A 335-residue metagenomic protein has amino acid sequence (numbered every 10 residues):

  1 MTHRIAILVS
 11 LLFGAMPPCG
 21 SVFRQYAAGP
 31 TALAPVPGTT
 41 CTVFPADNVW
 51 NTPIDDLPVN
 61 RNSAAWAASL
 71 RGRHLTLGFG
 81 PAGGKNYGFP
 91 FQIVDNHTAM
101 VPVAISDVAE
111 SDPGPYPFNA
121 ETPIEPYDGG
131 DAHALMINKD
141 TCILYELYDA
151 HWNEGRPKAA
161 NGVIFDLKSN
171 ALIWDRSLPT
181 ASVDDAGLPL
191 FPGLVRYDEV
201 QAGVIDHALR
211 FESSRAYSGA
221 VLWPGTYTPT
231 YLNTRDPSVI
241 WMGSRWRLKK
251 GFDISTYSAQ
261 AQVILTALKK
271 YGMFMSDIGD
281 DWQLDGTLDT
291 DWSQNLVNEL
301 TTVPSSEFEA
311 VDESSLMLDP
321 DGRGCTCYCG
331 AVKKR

Functional and structural regions predicted by a protein language model:
M1-R4: Positively charged n-region of N-terminal signal peptides that target proteins for export
A6-P17: Bacterial N-terminal signal peptides
V22-R335: Short, surface-exposed polybasic-aromatic patches that bind anionic ligands, especially phosphate groups
